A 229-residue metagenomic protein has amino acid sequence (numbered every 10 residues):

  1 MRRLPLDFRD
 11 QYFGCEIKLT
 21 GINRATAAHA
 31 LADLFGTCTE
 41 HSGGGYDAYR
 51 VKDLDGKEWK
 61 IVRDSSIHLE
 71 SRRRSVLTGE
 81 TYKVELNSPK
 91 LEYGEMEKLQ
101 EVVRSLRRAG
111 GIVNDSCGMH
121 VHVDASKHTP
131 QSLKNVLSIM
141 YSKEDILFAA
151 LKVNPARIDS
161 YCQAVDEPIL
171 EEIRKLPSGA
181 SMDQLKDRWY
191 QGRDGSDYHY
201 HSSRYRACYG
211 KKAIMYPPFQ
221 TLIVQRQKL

Functional and structural regions predicted by a protein language model:
M1-V113, S126-L229: C-terminal accessory/tail domains of diverse enzymes
D115-M119, V123: Short, conserved phosphate-binding/catalytic loop or strand-edge motifs used in phosphoryl-/nucleotidyl-transfer
